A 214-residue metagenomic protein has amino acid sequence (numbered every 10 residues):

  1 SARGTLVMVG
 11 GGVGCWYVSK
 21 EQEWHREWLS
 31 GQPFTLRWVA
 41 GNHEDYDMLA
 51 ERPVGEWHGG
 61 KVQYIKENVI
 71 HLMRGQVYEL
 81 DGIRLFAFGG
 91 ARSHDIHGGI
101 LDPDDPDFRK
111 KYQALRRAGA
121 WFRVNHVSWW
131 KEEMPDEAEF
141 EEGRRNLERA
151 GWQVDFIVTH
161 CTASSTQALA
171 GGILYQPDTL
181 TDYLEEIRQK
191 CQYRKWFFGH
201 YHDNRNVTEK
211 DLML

Functional and structural regions predicted by a protein language model:
S1-L80, I173, P177-E185, Q189-K190 (+1 more regions): Core catalytic region of metal-dependent phosphoesterases/phosphodiesterases, especially metallo-beta-lactamase-like
V13-G14, N42-D45, A91-R92, T162-S164 (+1 more regions): Catalytic metal-binding/acid-base residues of hydrolase active sites
V18-K20, D47-A50, H97, T166-L169 (+1 more regions): Short glycine-/acidic-enriched loop or helix-start segments at secondary-structure transitions that form or flank
E67, D81-L174: Active-site-proximal loop/helix segment associated with metal-binding centers of metalloenzymes
Y78-L80, N204-D211: Short loop/helix-cap segments at secondary-structure boundaries that form the rim of catalytic
V154-T159, Q192-F198: Proline-aspartate-enriched helix->loop->beta-strand connector
L174-D178, T208-L214: Short, electropositive alpha-helical surface patch
L180, K195-T208: Charge-rich, low-complexity terminal tails
